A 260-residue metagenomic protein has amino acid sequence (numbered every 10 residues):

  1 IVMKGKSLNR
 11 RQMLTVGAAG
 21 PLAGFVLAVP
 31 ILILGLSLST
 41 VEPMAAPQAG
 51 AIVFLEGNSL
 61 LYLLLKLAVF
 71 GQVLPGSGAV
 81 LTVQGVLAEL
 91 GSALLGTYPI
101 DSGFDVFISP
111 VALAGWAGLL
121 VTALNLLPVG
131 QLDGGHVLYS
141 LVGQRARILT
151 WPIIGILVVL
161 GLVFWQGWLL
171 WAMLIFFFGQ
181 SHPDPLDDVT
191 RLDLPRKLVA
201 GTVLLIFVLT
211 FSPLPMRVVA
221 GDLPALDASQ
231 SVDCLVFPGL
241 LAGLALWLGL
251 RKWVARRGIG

Functional and structural regions predicted by a protein language model:
I1-G260: Hydrophobic transmembrane alpha-helices and their immediate loop junctions in multi-pass integral membrane proteins
